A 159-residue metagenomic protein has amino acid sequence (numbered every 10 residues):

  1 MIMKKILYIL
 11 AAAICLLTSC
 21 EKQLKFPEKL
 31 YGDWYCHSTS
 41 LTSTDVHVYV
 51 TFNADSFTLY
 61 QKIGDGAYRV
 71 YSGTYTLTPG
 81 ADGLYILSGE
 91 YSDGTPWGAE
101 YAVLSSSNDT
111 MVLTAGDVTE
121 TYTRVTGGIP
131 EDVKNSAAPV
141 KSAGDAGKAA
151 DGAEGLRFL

Functional and structural regions predicted by a protein language model:
M1-K4, E21: N-terminal hydrophobic targeting signals that begin at the initiator methionine
K4-L10: Sec-dependent signal peptide recognition, specifically the positively charged N-region followed immediately by
L16-S19: C-terminal motif of bacterial Sec signal peptides marking the signal peptidase cleavage site
E21-Y35: N-terminal helix-cap/turn-to-beta initiation motif at the start of protein domains
G32-Y35, V50, M111, G127-G128: Low-complexity, Ser/Thr/Pro-rich intrinsically disordered segments found in N-terminal tails, propeptides, targeting
S40-D45, T58-D117: Contiguous, well-ordered beta-strand patches that form the walls/edges of small beta-barrel/beta-sandwich domains
H47-F57: Conserved beta-hairpin
Y71-G80, T114-L159: Edge beta-strand at a domain terminus
